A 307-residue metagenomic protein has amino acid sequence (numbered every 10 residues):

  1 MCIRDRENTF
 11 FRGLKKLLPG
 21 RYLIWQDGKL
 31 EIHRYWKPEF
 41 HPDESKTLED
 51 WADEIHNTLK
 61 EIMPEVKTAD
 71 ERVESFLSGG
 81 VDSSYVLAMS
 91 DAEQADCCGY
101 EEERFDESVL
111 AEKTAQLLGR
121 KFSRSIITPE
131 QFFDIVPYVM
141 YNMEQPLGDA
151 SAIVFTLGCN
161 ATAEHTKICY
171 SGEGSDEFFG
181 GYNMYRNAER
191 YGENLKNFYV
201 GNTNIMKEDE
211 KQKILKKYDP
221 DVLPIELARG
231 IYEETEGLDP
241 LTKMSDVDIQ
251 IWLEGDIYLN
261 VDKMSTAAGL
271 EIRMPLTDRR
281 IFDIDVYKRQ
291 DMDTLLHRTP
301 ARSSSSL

Functional and structural regions predicted by a protein language model:
M1-D5, V286-Q290: Conserved small/polar residues in nucleotide/adenosyl-binding loops
R4-E49: N-terminal segments that mediate ammonia production and transfer in glutamine-dependent amidotransferase systems
E39-M244, V261-R289, R298: ATP-dependent adenylate-handling active sites, centered on carboxylate activation for C-N bond formation
L253: Phosphate/pyrophosphate-binding loops and the adjoining catalytic core of nucleotide-dependent enzymes
T294, T299-A301: Ala/Thr-enriched low-complexity intrinsically disordered regions
R302-S306: Low-acidity, Ser/Thr- and Arg-rich intrinsically disordered low-complexity segments
